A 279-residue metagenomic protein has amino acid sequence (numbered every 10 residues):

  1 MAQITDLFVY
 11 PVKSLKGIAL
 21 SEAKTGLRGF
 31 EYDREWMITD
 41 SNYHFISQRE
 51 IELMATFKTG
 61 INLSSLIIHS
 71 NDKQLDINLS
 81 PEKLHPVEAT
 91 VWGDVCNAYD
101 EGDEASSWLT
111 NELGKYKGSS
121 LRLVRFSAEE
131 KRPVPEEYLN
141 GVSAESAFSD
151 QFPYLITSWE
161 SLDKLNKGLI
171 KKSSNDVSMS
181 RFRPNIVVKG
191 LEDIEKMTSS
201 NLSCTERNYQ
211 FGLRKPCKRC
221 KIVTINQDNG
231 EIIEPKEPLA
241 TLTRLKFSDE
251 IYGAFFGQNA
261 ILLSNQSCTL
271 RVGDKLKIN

Functional and structural regions predicted by a protein language model:
M1-N279: Metal-cofactor-dependent catalytic cores
